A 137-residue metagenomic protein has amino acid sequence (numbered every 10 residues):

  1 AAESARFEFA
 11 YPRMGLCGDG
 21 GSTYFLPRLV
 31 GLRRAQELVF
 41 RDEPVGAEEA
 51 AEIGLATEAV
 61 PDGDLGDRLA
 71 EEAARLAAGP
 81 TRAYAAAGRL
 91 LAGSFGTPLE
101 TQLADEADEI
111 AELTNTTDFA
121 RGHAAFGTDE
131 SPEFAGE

Functional and structural regions predicted by a protein language model:
A1-R82: Crotonase-fold acyl-CoA enzyme core
D42-E48, G66-E137: C-terminal alpha-helix plus adjacent terminal tail
